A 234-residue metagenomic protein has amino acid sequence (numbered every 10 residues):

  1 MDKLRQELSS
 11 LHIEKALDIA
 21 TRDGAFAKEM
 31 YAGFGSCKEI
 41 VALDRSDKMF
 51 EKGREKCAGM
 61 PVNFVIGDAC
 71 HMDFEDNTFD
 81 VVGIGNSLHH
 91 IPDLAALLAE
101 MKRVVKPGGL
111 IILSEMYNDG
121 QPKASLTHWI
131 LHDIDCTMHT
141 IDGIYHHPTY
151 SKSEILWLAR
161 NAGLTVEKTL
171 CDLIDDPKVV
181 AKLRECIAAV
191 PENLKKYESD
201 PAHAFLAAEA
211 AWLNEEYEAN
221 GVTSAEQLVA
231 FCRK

Functional and structural regions predicted by a protein language model:
M1-E14, E29: Conserved alpha-helix/loop element of class I SAM-dependent methyltransferases that forms part of the SAM/SAH-binding
L17-H71: Class I SAM-dependent methyltransferase SAM/SAH-binding core
G83: A conserved beta-strand element that flanks and buttresses the S-adenosyl-L-methionine
H89-H90: A short His-aromatic
A95-P107: A short glycine-rich, Lys/Arg-flanked "PGG" loop and its adjoining helix->strand segment in the class I
I112-C136: Conserved class I S-adenosyl-L-methionine
H139-E154: Acceptor-substrate binding/catalytic loop of class I
E167-K234: Conserved Class I S-adenosyl-L-methionine
